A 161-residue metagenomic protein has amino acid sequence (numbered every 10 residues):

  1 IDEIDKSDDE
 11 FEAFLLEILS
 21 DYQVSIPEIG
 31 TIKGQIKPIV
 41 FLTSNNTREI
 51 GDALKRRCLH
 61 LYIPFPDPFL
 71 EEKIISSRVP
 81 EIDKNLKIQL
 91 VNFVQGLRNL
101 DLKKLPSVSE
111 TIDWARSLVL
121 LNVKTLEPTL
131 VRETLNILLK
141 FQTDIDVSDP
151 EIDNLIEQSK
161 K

Functional and structural regions predicted by a protein language model:
I1-K161: C-terminal regulatory/interaction module of P-loop NTP-utilizing enzymes
